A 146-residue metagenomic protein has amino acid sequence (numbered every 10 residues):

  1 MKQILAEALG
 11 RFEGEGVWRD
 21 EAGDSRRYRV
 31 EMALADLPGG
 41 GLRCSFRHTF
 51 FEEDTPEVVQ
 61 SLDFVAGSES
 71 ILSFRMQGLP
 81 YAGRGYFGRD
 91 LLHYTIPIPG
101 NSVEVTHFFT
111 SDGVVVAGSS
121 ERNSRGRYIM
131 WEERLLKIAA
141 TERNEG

Functional and structural regions predicted by a protein language model:
M1-R11, D36, S111, A139-E142: N-terminal helix-cap/turn-to-beta initiation motif at the start of protein domains
K2, A6, E15, R19-E104: Central antiparallel beta-sheet cores of small beta-barrel/beta-sandwich binding domains
G10-G16, V115-A117: A short, Trp-centered hydrophobic/proline-enriched beta-strand micro-motif
F108-G146: Edge beta-strand at a domain terminus
